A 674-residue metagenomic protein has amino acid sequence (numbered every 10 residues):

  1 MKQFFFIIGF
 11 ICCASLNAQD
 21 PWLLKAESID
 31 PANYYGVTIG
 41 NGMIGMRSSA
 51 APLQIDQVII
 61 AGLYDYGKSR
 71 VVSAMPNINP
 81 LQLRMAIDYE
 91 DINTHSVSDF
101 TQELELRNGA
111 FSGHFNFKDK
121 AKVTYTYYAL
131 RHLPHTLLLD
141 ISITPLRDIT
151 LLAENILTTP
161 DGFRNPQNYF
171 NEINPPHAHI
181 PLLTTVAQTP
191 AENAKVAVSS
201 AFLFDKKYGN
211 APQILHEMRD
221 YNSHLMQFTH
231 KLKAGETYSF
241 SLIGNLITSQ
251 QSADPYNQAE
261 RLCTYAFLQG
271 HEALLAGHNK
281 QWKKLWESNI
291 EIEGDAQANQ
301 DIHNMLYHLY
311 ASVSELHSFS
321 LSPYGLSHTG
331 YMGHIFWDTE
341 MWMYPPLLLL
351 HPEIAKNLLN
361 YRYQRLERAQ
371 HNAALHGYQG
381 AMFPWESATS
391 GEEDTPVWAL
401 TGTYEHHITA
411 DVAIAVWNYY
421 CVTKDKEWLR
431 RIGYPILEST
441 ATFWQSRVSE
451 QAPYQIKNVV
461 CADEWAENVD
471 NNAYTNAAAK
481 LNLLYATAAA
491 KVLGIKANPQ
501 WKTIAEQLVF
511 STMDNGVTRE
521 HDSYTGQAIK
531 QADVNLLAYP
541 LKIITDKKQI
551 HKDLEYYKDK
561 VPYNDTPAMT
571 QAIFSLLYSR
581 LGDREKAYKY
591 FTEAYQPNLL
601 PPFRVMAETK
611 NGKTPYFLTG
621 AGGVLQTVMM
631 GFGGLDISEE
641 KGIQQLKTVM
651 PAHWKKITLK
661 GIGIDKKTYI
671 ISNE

Functional and structural regions predicted by a protein language model:
M1-Q19: Bacterial Sec-dependent N-terminal signal peptides
Q19-I39, M43-M332: Acidic/polar, glycine-enriched structural segments that form the non-catalytic walls/loops of the carbohydrate-binding
P21, P31-L63, W342, D394 (+5 more regions): C-terminal capping/lid segments that line or modulate ligand- or cofactor-binding pockets
Q250-N257, N289-E293, L349, E353 (+3 more regions): Inter-helical turn/loop segments and adjacent helix faces that build the functional surface of alpha-helical bundle
Q297-D301, S327-D338, T401-D411, L429 (+8 more regions): Secondary-structure capping and boundary motifs in well-ordered enzyme cores
N304-A311, Y361-R368, P435-R447, L481 (+3 more regions): Alpha-helical scaffold segments in carbohydrate-active enzymes
V313-S327, E353-I414, Y420-C421, E427-R431 (+5 more regions): Helix-terminus loop motifs that line ligand-binding clefts
I335-R365, I414, C421, L484-L625: Active-site core of glycosidic bond-cleaving carbohydrate-active enzymes
